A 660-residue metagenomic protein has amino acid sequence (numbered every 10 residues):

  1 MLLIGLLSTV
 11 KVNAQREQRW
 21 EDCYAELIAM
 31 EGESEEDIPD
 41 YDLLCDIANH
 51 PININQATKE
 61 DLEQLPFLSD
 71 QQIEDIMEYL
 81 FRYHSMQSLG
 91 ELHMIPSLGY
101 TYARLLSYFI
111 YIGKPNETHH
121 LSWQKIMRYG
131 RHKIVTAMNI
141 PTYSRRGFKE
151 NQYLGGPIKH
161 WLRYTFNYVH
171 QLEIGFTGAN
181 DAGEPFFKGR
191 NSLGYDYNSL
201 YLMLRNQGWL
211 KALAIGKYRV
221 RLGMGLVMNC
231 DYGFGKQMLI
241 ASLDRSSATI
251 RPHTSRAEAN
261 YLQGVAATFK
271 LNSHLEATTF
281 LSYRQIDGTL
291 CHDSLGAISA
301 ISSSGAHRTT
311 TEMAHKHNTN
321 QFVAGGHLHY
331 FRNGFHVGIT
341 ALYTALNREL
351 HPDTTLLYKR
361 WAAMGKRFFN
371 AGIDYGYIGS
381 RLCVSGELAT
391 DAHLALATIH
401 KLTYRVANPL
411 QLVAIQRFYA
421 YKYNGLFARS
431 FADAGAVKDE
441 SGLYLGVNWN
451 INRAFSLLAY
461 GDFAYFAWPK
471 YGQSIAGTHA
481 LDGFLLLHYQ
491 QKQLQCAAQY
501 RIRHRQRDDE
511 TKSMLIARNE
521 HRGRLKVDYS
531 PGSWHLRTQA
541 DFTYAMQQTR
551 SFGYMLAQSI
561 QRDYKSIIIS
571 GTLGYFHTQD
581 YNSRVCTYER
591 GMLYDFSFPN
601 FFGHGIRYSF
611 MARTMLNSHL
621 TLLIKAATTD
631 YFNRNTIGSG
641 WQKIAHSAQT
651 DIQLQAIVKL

Functional and structural regions predicted by a protein language model:
M1-Q18, L660: Bacterial Sec-dependent N-terminal signal peptides
E31-C45, E74, R82-S85, H93-G130 (+2 more regions): Alpha-helical interaction/regulatory segments in DNA maintenance proteins
I38-Q87, L106-G113, G178-N180, E184: Amphipathic, charged-and-aliphatic alpha-helical interface segments that function as noncatalytic docking
S122-E150, F166, H170-F176, L213 (+2 more regions): Transmembrane beta-strand segments of Gram-negative outer membrane beta-barrel proteins
Y153-P157, N260-L262, H317-T354, R360-L660: Exposed, low-structure sequence patches enriched in small/polar residues
A179-Y197, R251-E258, A314-H317, A389-D391 (+1 more regions): Outer-membrane beta-barrel proteins
S192, M224, M228-R256, Q285-A314 (+4 more regions): A subset of solvent-exposed loop/turn segments in beta-rich extracellular surface proteins, enriched in glycine
G194-I250, T254-D287, L410-G425, I568-Y581: Outer membrane beta-barrel
